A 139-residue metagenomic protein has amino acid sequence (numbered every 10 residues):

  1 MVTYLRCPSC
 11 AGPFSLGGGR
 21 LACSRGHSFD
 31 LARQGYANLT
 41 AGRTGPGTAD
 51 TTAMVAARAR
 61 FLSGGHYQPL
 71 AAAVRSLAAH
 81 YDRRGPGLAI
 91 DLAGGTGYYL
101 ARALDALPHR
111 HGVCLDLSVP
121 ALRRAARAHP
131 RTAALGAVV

Functional and structural regions predicted by a protein language model:
M1-T48: N-terminal auxiliary segments of SAM/dcSAM-dependent transferases
A49-A73: Class I SAM-dependent methyltransferase Rossmann-like catalytic core, especially the SAM/SAH-binding loop
G85-G95: Conserved class I S-adenosyl-L-methionine
T96-P108: Conserved SAM-binding loop of SAM-dependent methyltransferases across substrates and taxa, primarily the Class I
R110-V113: Short beta-strand element of Class I
D116-P120: Conserved SAM/SAH-binding beta-strand->alpha-helix loop
A125-A126: Conserved SAM-binding loop
P130-V139: Conserved SAM-binding strand-loop segment of SAM-dependent methyltransferases
